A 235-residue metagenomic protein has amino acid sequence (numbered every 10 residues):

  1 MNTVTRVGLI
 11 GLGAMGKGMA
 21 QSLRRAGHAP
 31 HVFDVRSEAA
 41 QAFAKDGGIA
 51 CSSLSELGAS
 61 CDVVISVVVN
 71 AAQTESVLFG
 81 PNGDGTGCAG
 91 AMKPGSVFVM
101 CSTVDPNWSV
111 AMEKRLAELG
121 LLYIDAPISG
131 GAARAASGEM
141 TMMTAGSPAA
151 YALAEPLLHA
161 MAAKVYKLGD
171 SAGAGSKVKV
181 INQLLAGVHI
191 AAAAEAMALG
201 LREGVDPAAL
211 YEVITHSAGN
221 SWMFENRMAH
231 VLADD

Functional and structural regions predicted by a protein language model:
M1-V67, S96, K164: NAD(P)+-binding Rossmann beta1-loop-alpha1 motif at the extreme N-terminus of oxidoreductases
V7, T103-Q183, G187: Rossmann-fold dinucleotide-binding core
G13, K17, F33-S37, C51 (+8 more regions): Electropositive phosphate-/nucleotide-binding environments in soluble metabolic enzymes
K45-G48, I65-V67, L116, E139-M142 (+2 more regions): Short low-complexity, flexible loop/linker segments enriched in glycine and/or proline with clustered acidic
E56-G58, V63, A71-M140: Rossmann-like NAD(P)(H) cofactor-binding subdomain of soluble oxidoreductases
A172-D235: Helical "substrate-binding/catalytic lid" subdomain of Rossmann-like NAD(P)-dependent dehydrogenases/reductases
